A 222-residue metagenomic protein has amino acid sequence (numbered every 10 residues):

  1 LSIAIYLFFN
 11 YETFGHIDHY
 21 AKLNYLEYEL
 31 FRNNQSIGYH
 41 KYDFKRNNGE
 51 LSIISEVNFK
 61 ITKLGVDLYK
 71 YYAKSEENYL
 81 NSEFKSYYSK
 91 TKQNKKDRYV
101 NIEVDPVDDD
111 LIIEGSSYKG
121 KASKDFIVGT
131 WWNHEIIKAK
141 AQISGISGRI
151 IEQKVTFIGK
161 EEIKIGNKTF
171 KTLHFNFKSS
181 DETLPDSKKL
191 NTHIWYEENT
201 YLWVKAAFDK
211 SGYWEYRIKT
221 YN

Functional and structural regions predicted by a protein language model:
S2-N10: Bacterial N-terminal signal peptides
F14-P106, W132-N222: Acidic, serine/threonine-rich low-complexity disordered tracts
D108-F126: Acidic/charged, solvent-exposed loop-and-adjacent secondary-structure segments enriched in E/D, K/R, S/T, and G/P
